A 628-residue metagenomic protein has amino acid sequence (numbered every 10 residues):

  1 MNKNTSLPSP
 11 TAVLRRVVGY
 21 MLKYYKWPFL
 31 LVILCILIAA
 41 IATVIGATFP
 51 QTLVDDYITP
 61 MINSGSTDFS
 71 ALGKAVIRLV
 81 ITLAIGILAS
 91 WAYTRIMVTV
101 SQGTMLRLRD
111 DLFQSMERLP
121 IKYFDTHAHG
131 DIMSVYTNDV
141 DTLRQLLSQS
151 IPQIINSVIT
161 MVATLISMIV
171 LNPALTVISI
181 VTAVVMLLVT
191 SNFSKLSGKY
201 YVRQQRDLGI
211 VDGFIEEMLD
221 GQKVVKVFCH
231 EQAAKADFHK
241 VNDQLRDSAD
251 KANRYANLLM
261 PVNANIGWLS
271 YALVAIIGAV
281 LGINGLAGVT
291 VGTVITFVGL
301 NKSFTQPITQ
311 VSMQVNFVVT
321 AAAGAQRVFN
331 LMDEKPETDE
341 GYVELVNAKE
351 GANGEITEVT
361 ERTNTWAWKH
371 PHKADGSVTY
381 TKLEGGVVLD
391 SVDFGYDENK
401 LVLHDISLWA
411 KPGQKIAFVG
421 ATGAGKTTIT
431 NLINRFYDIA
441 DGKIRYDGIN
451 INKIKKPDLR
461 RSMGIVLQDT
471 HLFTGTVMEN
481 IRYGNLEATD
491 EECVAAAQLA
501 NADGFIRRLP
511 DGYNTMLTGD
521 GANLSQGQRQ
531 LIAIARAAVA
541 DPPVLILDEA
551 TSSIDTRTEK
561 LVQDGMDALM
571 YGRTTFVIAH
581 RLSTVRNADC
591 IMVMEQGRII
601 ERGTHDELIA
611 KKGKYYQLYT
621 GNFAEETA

Functional and structural regions predicted by a protein language model:
M1-T43, I58-L79, Y93-M97, S101 (+9 more regions): Membrane-integrated ABC transporters
N2-T11, A42-D55, T82-H129, M133 (+11 more regions): Juxtamembrane helix-loop junctions of ABC transporter transmembrane domains
K23-K26, I121-K122, V140-L147, I151 (+5 more regions): An intracellular "coupling" helix at the cytosolic face of ABC transporter transmembrane type-1 domains
Y24, P28-I41, T82, L88 (+3 more regions): Transmembrane helices of ABC transporter permease
W27-T52, A75, L79, T94-V98 (+5 more regions): Alpha-helical segments in transporter systems
G65, A348-A628: ABC-type nucleotide-binding domain
D131, V135, L146, N257 (+3 more regions): N-terminal turn
S167-V181, K251, Y255-R327, L331-K335 (+1 more regions): Helix-loop-helix
